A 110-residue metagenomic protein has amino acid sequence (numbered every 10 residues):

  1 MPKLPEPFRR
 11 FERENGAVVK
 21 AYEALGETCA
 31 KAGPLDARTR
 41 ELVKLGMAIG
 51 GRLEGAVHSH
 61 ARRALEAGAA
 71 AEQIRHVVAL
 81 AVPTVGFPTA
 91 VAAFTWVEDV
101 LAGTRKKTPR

Functional and structural regions predicted by a protein language model:
M1-T39, E66, A92-R110: Acidic, glycine/proline-rich low-complexity segments that act as flexible tails and inter-domain linkers
P7, A24-L25, L42, S59-R63 (+1 more regions): A general alpha-helix detector
G16, G55, A70, P83 (+1 more regions): Alpha-helix boundary/capping and short turn/kink residues
A17-E23, G51-H58: Short acidic alpha-helix initiation/capping motifs at coil-to-helix transition points, especially at protein N-termini
T39-E41, E72: Hydrophobic alpha-helical transmembrane segments of integral membrane proteins, especially multi-pass transporters
E41-E54: Amphipathic, charged-and-aliphatic alpha-helical interface segments that function as noncatalytic docking
R52-A79: Mid-chain, well-packed structural core segment of small domains
R75-V100: C-terminal structural segments of small proteins and small subunits
